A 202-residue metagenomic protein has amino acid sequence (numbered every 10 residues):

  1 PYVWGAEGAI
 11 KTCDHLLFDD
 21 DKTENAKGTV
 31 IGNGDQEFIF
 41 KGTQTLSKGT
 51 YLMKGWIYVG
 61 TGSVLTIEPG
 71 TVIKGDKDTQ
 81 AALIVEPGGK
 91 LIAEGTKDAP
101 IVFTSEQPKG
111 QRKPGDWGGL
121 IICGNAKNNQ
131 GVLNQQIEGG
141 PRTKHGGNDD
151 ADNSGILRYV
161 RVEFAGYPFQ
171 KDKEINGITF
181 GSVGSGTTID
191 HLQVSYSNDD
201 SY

Functional and structural regions predicted by a protein language model:
P1-S201: Beta-strand/loop edge motif enriched in small/polar residues
